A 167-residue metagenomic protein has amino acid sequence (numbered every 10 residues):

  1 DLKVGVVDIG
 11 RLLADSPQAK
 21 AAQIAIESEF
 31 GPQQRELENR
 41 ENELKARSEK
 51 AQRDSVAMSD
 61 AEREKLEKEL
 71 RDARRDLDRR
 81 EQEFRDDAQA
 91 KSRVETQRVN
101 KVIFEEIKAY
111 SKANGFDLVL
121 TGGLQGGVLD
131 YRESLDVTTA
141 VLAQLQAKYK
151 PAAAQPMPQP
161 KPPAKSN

Functional and structural regions predicted by a protein language model:
D1-N114, L118-G126, K148-N167: Amphipathic alpha-helical segments
K112, E133-S134: A generic structural micro-feature
G127-Y131: A structural signal for short loop-to-beta-strand junctions that line the ligand-binding cleft of periplasmic/secreted
